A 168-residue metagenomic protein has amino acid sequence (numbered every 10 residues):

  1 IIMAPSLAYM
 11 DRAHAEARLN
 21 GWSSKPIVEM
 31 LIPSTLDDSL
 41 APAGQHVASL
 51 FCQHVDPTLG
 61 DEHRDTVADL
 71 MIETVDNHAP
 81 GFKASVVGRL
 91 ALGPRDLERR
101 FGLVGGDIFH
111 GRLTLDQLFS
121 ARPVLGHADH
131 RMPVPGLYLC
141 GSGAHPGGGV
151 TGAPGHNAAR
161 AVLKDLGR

Functional and structural regions predicted by a protein language model:
I1-A41: Mid-domain catalytic core of redox enzymes that form a hydrophobic substrate pocket/lid adjacent to a catalytic redox
S6-Y9, P33-D37, V55-P57, T114-L115 (+2 more regions): Short, glycine-/Ser/Thr-/acidic-enriched flexible segments
S23-L31, N77-H145: A glycine-rich dinucleotide-binding beta-alpha-beta segment and adjacent secondary-structure elements that constitute
D38-Q45, A128-M132: Short glycine/proline-enriched loop/turn "hinge" motifs that connect secondary-structure elements and lie
P42-T74: Conserved FAD/dinucleotide-binding core of flavoprotein oxidoreductases
L50, M71, V75, L137 (+2 more regions): Hydrophobic, well-ordered secondary-structure elements that form the walls of internal hydrophobic environments
L92-D96, L163-R168: Active-site-proximal substrate-binding core of FAD-dependent oxidoreductases
S142-L163: A conserved FAD-binding loop/helix module that cradles the flavin
